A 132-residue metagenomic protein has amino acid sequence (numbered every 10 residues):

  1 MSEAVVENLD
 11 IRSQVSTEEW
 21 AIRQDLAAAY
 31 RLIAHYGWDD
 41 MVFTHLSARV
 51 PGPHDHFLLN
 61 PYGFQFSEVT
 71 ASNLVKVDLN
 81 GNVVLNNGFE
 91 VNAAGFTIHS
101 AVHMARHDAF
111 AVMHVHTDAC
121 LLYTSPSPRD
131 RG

Functional and structural regions predicted by a protein language model:
M1-A111: Long, non-catalytic terminal segments
A101, L121-L122: Non-catalytic alpha-helical scaffold/packing segments enriched in small hydrophobic residues
H114-D118: Histidine-centered divalent metal-coordination motifs
Y123-G132: Single conserved hydrophobic/aromatic residue that forms the stacking wall/gate of nucleotide- or nucleobase-binding
